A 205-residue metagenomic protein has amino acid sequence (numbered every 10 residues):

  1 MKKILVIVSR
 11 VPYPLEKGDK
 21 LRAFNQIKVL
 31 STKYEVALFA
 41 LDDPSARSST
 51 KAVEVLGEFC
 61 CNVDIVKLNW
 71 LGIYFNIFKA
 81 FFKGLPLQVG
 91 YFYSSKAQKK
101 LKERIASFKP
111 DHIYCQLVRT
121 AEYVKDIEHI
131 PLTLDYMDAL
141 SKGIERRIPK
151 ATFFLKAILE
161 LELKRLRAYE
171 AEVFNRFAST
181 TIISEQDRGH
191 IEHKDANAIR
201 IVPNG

Functional and structural regions predicted by a protein language model:
M1-D64: N-terminal subdomain of nucleotide-sugar transferases
K3, D111-H112, S179: Structural motif
L41-K102, S107: A conserved catalytic-core segment of Leloir-type glycosyltransferases
R47, K51-A52, E122-V124, R167-A198: A short, active-site helix/loop in glycosyltransferases that binds the activated sugar's phosphate group
W70-Y91, T133-A171: Acceptor-binding helix/loop patch of EC 2.4 sugar-transfer enzymes, predominantly nucleotide-sugar-dependent
L101-T120, I130-T133: Short N-terminal targeting/anchoring amphipathic segment
L117, Y136, S184-E185: Helix N-cap/beta->alpha junction signal
Q186, N204-G205: Carbohydrate-associated surface elements
